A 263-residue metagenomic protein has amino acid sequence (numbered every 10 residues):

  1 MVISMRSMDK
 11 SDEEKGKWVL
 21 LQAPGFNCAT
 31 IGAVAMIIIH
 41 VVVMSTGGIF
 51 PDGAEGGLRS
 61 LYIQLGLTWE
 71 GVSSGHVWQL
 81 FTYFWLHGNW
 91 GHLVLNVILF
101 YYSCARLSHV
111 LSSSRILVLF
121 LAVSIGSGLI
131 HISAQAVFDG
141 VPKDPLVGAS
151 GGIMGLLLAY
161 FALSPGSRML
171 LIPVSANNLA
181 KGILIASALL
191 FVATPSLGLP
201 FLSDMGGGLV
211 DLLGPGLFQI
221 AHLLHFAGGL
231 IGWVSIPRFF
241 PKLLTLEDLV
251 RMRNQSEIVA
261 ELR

Functional and structural regions predicted by a protein language model:
M1-I31, A35-I37, S187-R263: C-terminal transmembrane module of polytopic alpha-helical membrane proteins
G25-G32, W90-V97, S175, L179-G182 (+1 more regions): Alpha-helical transmembrane segments
I37-D52: Alpha-helical transmembrane segments of multi-pass membrane proteins
V41-V42, L129, S133, V234: Hydrophobic recognition helices of helix-based DNA-binding modules
D52-W85, D204-L212: Extracytosolic (periplasmic/ER-lumenal) interhelical loops and adjacent juxtamembrane/interface segments of multi-pass
L80-S167, P195-A227: Transmembrane helix-loop-helix
H109-V110, A162-A176, P241-D248: Alpha-helical transmembrane bundle and helix-membrane interface signal in multi-pass integral membrane proteins
F120-V123, I172-S187: Central hydrophobic cores of alpha-helical transmembrane segments in multi-pass integral membrane proteins
